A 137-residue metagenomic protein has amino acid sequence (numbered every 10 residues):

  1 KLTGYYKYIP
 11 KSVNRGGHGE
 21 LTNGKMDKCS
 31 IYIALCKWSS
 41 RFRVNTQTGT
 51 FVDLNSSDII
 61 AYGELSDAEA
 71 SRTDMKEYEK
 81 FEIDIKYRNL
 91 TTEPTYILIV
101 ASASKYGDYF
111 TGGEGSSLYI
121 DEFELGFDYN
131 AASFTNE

Functional and structural regions predicted by a protein language model:
K1-K7, Y32-A34, K80-K86, Y96-V100 (+2 more regions): Residues within well-ordered beta-strands of beta-sheet-rich folds
K1-S40: Extracellular-facing segments of soluble proteins and assemblies that are Gly/Ser/Thr-biased and enriched in aromatics
V13-G16, R41-N45, E93, Y109 (+1 more regions): Short acidic, gly/pro-rich beta-turn/loop elements at beta-sheet edges and active-site/ligand-binding grooves
G17, T46-T48, L98, T111-S116: Surface-exposed beta-strand edges and their flanking turn/coil or helix-capping segments
G19-K28, I85-T95: Short, surface-exposed loop and linker segments with low hydrophobicity and enrichment for Pro/Ser/Thr
S40-P94, G113: Extracellular carbohydrate recognition and processing domains and analogous Trp-centered ligand-binding platforms
M75-E77, T92-Y96, S104-D128: Extracellular carbohydrate recognition
D128-E137: Residue-level detector of functionally pivotal "anchor" positions at catalytic/ligand-binding pockets or at interdomain
